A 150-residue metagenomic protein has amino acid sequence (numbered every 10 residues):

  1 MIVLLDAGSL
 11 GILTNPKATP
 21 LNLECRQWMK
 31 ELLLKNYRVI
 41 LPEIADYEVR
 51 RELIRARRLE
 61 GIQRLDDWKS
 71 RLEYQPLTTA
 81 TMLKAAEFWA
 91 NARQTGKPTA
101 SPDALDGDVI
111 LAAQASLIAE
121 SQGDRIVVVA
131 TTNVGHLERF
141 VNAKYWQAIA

Functional and structural regions predicted by a protein language model:
M1-L41, R51-D67, R125: Short, well-structured N-terminal submotif of metal-dependent ribonuclease cores
A7, T79, A104-A113, V134: Conserved glycosyltransferase catalytic-site signature
L10, D46-V49, M82, L137: A generic structural signal for short hydrophobic patches within well-formed alpha-helices
E31-K35, A92-K97, S116-I126: Alpha-helix termini
L41, P76, D106, T131-T132: Short beta-strand scaffold positions
V49, D103-V127: Acidic, metal-associated active-site segment
R71-A100: Acidic catalytic patch
L137-A143: Short loop/helix-cap segments at secondary-structure boundaries that form the rim of catalytic
